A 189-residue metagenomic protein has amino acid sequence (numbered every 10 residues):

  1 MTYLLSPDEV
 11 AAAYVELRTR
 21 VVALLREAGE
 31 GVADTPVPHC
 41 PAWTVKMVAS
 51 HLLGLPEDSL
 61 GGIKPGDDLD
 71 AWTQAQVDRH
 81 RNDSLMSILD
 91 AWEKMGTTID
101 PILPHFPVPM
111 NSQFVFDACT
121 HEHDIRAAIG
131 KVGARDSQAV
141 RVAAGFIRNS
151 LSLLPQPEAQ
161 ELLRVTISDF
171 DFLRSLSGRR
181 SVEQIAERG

Functional and structural regions predicted by a protein language model:
M1-A12, V32-P41, K64-Q74, K94 (+1 more regions): Structured surface interface patches that mediate subunit assembly and partner/cofactor docking
R20, M47-D58, T98, T120-D124: Alpha-helical scaffold segments in carbohydrate-active enzymes
L24, S59, I102, A128: Short alpha-helical functional segments enriched in proximate histidine and acidic residues
T44-V45, S84, S168: Short, structural beta-strand-to-alpha-helix junction motif
V45-T73: Conserved alpha-helical segments that form or flank metal/cofactor-binding pockets of metalloenzymes
D78-M95: A short, structured beta-strand-centered segment in the mid-to-C-terminal lobe of catalytic cores from group-transfer
